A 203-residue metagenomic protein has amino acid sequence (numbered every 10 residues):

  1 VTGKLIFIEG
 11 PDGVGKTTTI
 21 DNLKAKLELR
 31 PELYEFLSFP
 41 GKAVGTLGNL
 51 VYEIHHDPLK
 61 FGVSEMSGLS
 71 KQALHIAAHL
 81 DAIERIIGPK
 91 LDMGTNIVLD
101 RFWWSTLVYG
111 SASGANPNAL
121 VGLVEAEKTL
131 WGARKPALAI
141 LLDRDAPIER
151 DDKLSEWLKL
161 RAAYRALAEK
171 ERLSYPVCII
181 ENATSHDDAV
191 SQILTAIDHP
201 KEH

Functional and structural regions predicted by a protein language model:
T2-L5: Pre-Walker A (Motif I) flank of P-loop NTPase domains
I8: Hydrophobic anchor at the beta1->P-loop junction of P-loop NTPases
P11: P-loop (Walker A) phosphate-binding loop of NTP-binding proteins
V14: ATP-binding Walker
T17: Walker A/P-loop
N22-K24, A146-H203: NTP-dependent small-molecule kinase module
E32-E125, L130: ATP-dependent small-molecule kinase phosphotransfer cores that center on conserved nucleotide phosphate-binding segments
W104-A166: A glycine- and Lys/Arg-enriched "phosphate-lid" helix/loop adjacent to the NTP-binding pocket of small-molecule kinases
